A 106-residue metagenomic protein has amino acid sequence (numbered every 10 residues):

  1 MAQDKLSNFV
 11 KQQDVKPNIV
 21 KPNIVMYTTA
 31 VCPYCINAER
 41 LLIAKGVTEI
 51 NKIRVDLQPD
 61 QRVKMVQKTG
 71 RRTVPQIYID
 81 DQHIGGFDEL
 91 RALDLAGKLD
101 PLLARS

Functional and structural regions predicted by a protein language model:
K5-E49: Local sequence-structure signature of Cys/Sec-based thiol-disulfide redox active-site neighborhoods
P33-Y34, D60, G85: Short alpha-helical
I36, V63, P101: Alpha-helical elements of the RecA-like P-loop NTPase motor core of helicases
K45, Q67, D100: Chalcogenol-based redox active-site neighborhoods
T48-R62: Thiol-based oxidoreductase modules, predominantly thioredoxin-like and allied folds used for disulfide exchange
R62-K68: Short amphipathic alpha-helix with an adjacent loop that forms part of the alpha/beta core around
T69-Y78, D88: Structural micro-motif
I79-S106: Non-catalytic, surface beta->alpha helical segment in thiol-disulfide oxidoreductase systems
